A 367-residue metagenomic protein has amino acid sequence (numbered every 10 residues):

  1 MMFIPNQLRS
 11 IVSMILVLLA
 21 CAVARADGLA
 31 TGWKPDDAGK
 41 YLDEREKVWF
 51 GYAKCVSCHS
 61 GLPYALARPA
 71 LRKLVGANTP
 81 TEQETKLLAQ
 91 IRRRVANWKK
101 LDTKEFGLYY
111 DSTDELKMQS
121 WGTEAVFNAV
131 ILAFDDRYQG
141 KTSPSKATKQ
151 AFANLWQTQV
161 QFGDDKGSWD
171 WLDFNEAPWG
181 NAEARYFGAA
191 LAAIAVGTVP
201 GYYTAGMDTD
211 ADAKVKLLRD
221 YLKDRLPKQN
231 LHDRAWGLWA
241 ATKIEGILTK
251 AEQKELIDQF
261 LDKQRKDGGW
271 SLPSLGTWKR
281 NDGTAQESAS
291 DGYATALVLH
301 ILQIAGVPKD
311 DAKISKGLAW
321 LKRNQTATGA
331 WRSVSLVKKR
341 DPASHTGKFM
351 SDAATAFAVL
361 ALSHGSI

Functional and structural regions predicted by a protein language model:
M2, A20, K54-S57: The N-terminal extracellular segments of secreted preproproteins, especially immediately downstream of signal
M2-I15: Bacterial N-terminal signal peptides that target proteins for export
V17-R25: Hydrophobic h-region of N-terminal signal peptides that target proteins for export in Gram-negative bacteria
R25-I367: Preference for long, amphipathic alpha-helical scaffolds in soluble/luminal domains and all-alpha bundles
